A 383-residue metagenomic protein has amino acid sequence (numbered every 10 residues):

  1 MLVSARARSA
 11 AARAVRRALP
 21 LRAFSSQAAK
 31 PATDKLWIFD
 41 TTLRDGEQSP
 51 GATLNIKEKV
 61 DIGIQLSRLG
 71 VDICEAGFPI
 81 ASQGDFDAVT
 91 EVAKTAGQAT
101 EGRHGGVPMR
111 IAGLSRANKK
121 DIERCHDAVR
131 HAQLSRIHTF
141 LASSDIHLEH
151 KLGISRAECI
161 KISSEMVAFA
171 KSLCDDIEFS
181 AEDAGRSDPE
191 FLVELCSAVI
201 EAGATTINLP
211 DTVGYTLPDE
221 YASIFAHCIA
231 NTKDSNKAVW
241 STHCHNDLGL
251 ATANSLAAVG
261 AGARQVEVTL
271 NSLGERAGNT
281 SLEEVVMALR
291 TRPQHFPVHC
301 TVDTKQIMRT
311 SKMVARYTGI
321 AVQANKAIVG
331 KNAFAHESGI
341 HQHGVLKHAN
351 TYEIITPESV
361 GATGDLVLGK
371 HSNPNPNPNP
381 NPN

Functional and structural regions predicted by a protein language model:
M1-K30: N-terminal mitochondrial targeting presequence
A32, A226-T232, L256, R276-M287 (+3 more regions): Metal-centered catalytic cores of metalloenzymes
K35-L36, D40-T42, M287, P293-N379 (+1 more regions): A mid-to-C-terminal "edge-of-domain" accessory segment
I38, D45-I73, V89-H104, K119-W240 (+1 more regions): Alpha/beta enzyme core
A52, F78-S82, S115, R156 (+6 more regions): Hydrophobic alpha-helical scaffolding
V71-P79, P108-A112, Q265-V266: Divalent metal-dependent hydrolysis catalytic cores, especially in the metallo-beta-lactamase
G77, L114, F140, S180-E182 (+4 more regions): Generic beta-strand/beta-sheet core signal
Q133-L134, L250-V266, L273-T291, A333-T356: Flexible glycine/proline-rich, aromatic-decorated loop/lid segments
